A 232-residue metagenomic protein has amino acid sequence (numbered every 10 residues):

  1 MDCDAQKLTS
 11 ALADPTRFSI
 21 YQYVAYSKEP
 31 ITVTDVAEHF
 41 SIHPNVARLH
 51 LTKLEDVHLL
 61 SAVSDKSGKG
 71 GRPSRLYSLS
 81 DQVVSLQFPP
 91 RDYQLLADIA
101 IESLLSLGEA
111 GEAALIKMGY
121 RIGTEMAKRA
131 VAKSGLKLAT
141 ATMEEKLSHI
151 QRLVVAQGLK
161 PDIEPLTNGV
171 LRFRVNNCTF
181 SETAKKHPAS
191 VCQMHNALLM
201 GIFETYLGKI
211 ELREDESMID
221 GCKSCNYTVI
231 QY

Functional and structural regions predicted by a protein language model:
D4-T16, T32, D65-Q87: Short, cationic-aromatic polyanion-contact patches
L8-S10, D14-I42: N-terminal helix-turn-helix DNA-binding core of bacterial DNA-binding proteins
I20, L60-V63, K160-D162, I210-D215: A short linear hydrophobic-aromatic micro-motif
V33-A62: N-terminal helix-turn-helix
P73-A110: Conserved segment of winged-helix/HTH DNA-binding domains
G108-P188: Amphipathic interaction/junction segments at domain boundaries or subunit interfaces
P165-M218: Short, hydrophobic/π-rich interface segment
S224-Q231: C-terminal edge-of-domain segments
